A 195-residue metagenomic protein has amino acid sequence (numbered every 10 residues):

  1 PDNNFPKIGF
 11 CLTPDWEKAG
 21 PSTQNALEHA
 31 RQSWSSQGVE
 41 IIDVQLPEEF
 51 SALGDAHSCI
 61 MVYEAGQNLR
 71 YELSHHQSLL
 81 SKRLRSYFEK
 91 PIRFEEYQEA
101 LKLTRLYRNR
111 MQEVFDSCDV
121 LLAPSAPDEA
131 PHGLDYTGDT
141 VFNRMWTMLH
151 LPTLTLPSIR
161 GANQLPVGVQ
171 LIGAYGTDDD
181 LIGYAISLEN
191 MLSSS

Functional and structural regions predicted by a protein language model:
P1-W16, E28-Q37, Q98, M148-S195: Structural helix-boundary/capping segments
D2-G9, C59-Q112, P157-G168: Short helix-loop capping/hinge segments that flank enzyme active sites or metal/cofactor-binding pockets
E17-E49: Acidic-enriched catalytic cores of C-N bond-cleaving enzymes acting on peptides and small amides
S51, D55-M61, G138-D139, V169-I172: Short low-complexity, flexible loop/linker segments enriched in glycine and/or proline with clustered acidic
A56-H57, E99, L103, A126-R144: Short, surface-exposed loop/helix-turn segments at secondary-structure junctions that function as lids/hinges flanking
Q112, T137-P157: Small-aliphatic-rich amphipathic alpha-helix that forms the alpha element of a beta-alpha
D119: Conserved acidic residues
